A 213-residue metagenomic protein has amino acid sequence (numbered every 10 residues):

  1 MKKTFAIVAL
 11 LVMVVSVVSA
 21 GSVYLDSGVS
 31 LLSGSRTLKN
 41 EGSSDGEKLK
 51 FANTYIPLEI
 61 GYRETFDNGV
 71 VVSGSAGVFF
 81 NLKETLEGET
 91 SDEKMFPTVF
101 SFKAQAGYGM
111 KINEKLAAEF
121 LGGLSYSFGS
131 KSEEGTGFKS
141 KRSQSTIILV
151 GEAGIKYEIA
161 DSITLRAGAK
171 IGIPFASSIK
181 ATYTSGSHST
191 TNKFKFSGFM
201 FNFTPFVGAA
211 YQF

Functional and structural regions predicted by a protein language model:
M1-Y24: Cleavable N-terminal export/targeting peptides
V29-L31, T54-E152, Y157-I163, I173 (+1 more regions): Gram-negative (and chloroplast) outer-membrane scaffold detector with strong preference for beta-barrel transmembrane
S30-G34, K170-K180: Short, solvent-exposed beta-strand-terminating loops
L32-E59, E87, D92, K139-Q144 (+1 more regions): Surface-exposed strand-loop-strand hairpins of Gram-negative outer-membrane beta-barrel proteins
S35-T37, G129-K131, I179: Hydrophobic alpha-helical transmembrane segments in multi-pass membrane proteins
A106, L124, K180-T184, T190: Assembly/interface hotspot detector across virion components, adhesins/toxins, and nucleic-acid enzymes
